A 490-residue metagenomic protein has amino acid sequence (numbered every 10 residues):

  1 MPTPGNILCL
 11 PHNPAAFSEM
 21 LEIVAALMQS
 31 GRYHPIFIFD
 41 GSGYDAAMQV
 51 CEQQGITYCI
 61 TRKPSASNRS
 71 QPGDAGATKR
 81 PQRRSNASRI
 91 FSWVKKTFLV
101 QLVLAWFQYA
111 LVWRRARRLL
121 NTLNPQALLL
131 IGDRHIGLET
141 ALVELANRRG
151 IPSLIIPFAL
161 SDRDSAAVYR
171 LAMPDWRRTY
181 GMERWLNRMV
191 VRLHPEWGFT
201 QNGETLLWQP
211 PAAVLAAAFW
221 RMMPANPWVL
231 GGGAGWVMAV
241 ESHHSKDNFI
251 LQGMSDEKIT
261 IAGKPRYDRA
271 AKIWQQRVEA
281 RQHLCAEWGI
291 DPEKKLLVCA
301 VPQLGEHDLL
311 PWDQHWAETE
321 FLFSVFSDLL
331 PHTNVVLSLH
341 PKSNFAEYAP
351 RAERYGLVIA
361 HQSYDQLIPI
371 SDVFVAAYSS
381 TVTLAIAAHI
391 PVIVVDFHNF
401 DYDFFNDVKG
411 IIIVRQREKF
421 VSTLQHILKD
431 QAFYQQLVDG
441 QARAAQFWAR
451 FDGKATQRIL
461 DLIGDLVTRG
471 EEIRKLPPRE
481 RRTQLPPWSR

Functional and structural regions predicted by a protein language model:
N6, Q126-A127, V237, L296 (+2 more regions): Structural motif
L8-M28, I38-Q54, I60-R269: Active-site and donor-binding regions of nucleotide-sugar-utilizing enzymes
M20, A26, I259, P265-E347: Conserved catalytic-core segment of nucleotide-activated headgroup transferases in glycan assembly
Q29-F37, L330-V335, L357: A generic structural motif
W113-R114, L120, V336-A388: Donor nucleotide-activated moiety binding/catalytic core segment of transferases that use nucleotide-activated donors
R163, V240, S245, I250 (+1 more regions): A donor-sugar binding/catalytic signature common to diverse glycosyltransferases and related nucleotide-sugar
P302, R417-R490: C-terminal amphipathic helix plus adjacent low-complexity, charged tail appended to glycosyltransferase catalytic
A349-E353, S380-R450: Catalytic binding pocket for nucleotide-activated donors in carbohydrate/polymer assembly enzymes
